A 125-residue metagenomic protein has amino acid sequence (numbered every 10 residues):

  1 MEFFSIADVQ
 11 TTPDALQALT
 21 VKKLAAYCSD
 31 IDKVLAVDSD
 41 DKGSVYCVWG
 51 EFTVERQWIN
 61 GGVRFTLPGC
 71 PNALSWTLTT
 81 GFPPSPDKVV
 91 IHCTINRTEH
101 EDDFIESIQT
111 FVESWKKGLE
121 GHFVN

Functional and structural regions predicted by a protein language model:
M1-S44: Hydrophobic ligand-binding cavity/cleft-lining segments
A7, V63, V89: A broad, low-specificity signal marking well-ordered, structured residues that form hydrophobic/aromatic
D8, L24, C28, W76 (+2 more regions): Compositionally biased, intrinsically disordered low-complexity regions enriched in charged/polar residues
K23-C28, V63-T66, P83-P86, Q109-S114: Short, low-complexity, polar/charged sequence segments that are solvent-exposed and flexible
G43-P86: Hydrophobic-ligand binding "helix-grip"
G69-C70, C93-E99: Short, solvent-exposed aromatic-acidic interface loops
D87-C93: Glycine-rich, often proline-containing surface loops adjacent to acidic residues and nearby aromatics that form
N96-N125: A conserved amphipathic terminal alpha-helix motif
